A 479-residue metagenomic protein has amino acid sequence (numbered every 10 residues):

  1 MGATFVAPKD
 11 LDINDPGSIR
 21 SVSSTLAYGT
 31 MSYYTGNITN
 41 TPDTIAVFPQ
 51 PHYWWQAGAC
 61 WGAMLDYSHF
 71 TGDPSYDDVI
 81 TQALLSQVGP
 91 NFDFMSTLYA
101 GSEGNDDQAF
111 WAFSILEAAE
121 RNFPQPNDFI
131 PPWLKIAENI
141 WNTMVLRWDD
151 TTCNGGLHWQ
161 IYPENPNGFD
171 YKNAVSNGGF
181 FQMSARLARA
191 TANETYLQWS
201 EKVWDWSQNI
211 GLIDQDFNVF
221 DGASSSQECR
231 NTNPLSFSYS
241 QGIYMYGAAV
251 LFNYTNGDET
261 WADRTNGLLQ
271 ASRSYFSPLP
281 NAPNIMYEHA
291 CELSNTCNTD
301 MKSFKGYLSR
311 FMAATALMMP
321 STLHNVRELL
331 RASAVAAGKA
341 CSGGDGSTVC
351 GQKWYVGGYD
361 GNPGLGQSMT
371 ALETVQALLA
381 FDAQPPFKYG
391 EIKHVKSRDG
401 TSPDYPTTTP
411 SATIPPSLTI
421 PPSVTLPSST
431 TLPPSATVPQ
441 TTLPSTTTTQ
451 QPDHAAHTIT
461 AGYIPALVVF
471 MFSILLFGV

Functional and structural regions predicted by a protein language model:
M1-S21, I474-V479: N-terminal signal peptide
K9-D106, F110, A118, F129 (+4 more regions): CBM-like carbohydrate-recognition segments
N37, N193, N253, S428-S429 (+1 more regions): N-linked glycosylation sites
T81-Q82, S86-S184: Extended ligand-binding groove/face enriched in aromatic
V175-N177, M183-T191, T195-L251, T265 (+1 more regions): Active-site cradle of extracellular carbohydrate-active enzymes
T407-Q450: Extracellular mucin-like PTS domains
D453-V479: Cleavable C-terminal sorting propeptides in eukaryotic secreted/cell-surface proteins
